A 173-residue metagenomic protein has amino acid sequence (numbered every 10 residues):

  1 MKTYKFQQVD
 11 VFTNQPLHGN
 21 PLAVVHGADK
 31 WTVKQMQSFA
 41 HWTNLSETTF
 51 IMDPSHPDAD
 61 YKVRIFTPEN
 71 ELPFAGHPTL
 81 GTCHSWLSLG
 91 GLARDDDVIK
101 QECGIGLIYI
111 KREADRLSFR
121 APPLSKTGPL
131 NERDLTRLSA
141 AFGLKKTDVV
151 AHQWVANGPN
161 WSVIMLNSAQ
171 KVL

Functional and structural regions predicted by a protein language model:
M1-F74, L80-L173: Active-site proximal loop and beta-alpha junction motif in alpha/beta enzyme cores
